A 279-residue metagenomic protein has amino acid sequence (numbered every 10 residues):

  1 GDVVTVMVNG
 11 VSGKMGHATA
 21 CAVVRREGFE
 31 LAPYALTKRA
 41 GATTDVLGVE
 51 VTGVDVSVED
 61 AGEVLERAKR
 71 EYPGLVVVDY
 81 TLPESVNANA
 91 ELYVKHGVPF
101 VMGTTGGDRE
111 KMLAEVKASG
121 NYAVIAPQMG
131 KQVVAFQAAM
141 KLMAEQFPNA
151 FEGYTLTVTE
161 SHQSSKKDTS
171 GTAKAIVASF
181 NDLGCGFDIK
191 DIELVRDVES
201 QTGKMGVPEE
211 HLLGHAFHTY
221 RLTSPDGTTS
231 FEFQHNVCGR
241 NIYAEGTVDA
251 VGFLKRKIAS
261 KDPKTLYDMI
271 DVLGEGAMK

Functional and structural regions predicted by a protein language model:
D2-G74, E152-K279: C-terminal substrate-binding/catalytic lobe of Rossmann-fold NAD(P)-dependent oxidoreductases
T5, V76, P99, Y122-V124: Proline-centered loop/turn at the N-terminus of a beta-strand
N9, D79-Y80, M102-G103, F233: Active-site-adjacent beta-strand anchor residues
V56-V58, L65-A88, V94, V98-V101: Rossmann-like NAD(P)-binding element
P83, G106, G130, Q163-K166 (+1 more regions): Short, surface-exposed acidic/glycine-rich loop or hinge patches that mediate macromolecular interfaces
E84-H96, G103-A126, K131-M143: Rossmann-fold NAD(P)-binding glycine/threonine-rich loop
S119-A175, S179: Rossmann-fold dinucleotide-binding core
